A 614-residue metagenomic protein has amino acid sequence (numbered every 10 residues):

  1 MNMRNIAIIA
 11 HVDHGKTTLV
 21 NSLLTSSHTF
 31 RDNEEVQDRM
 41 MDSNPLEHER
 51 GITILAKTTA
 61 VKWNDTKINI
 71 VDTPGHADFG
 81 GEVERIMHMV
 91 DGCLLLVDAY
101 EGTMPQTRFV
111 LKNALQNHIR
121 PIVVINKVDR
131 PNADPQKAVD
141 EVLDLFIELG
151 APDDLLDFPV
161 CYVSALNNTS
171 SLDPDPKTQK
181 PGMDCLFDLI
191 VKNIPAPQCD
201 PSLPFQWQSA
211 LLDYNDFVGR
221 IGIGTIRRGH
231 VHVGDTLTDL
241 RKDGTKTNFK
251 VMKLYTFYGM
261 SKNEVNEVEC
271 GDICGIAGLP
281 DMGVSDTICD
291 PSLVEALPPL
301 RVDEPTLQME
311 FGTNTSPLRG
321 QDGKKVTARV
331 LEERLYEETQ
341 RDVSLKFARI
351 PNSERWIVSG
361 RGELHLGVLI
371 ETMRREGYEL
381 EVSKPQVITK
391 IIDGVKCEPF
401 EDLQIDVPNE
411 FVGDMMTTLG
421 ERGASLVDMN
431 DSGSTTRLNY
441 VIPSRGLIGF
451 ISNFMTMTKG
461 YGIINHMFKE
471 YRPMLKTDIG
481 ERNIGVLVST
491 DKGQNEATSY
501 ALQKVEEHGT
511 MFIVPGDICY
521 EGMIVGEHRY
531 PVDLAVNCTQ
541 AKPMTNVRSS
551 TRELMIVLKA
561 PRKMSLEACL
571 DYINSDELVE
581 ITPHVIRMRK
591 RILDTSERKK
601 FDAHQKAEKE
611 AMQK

Functional and structural regions predicted by a protein language model:
M1-E101, E141, L212: P-loop NTPase switch module centered on the Walker A-proximal segment
M3-T18, A77, Y100-K112, H118-R120 (+14 more regions): Conserved structured catalytic cores and adjacent interaction surfaces of nucleotide-binding/hydrolyzing enzymes
D13, L19, G51, D72 (+18 more regions): Residue-level signature of catalytic and energy-coupling elements of molecular machines, predominantly ATP/GTP-dependent
T29-A56, F79, L145-F158, V191-F205 (+12 more regions): Active-site phosphate-binding and catalytic loops of NTP-dependent enzymes
R120, P131-V191: Canonical P-loop GTPase G-domain recognition
Q206-M309, R319-Q321, I484, K492-M544 (+1 more regions): Conserved nucleotide-binding/hydrolysis modules and their immediate coupling elements across P-loop/ASCE NTPase motors
F257-V265, C397, I442, M455-M457 (+2 more regions): Long insertion/accessory domains within large nucleic-acid-processing enzymes
S316-Q340, M555-K559: A short, contiguous, amphipathic alpha-helix enriched in charged residues
